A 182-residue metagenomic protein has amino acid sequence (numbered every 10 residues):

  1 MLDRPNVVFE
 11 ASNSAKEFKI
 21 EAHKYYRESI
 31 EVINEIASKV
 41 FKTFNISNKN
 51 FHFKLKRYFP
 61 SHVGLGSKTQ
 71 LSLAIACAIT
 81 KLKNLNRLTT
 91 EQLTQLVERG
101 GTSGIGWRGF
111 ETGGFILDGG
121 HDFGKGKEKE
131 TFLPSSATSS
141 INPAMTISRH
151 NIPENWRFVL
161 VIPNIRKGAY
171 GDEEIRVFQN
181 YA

Functional and structural regions predicted by a protein language model:
M1-T69, C77-E91, R99-G101, I162-N164: ATP-binding N-lobe of GHMP and related small-molecule kinases
S72: Alpha-helical membrane segments and immediately flanking helix-loop junctions that form or couple to the substrate/ion
I75-A76, G113: Short hydrophobic alpha-helical segments that form membrane-spanning helices or hydrophobic packing faces of helical
L88-A182: ATP-dependent small-molecule kinase catalytic core of the GHMP/sugar-kinase superfamily and closely related
